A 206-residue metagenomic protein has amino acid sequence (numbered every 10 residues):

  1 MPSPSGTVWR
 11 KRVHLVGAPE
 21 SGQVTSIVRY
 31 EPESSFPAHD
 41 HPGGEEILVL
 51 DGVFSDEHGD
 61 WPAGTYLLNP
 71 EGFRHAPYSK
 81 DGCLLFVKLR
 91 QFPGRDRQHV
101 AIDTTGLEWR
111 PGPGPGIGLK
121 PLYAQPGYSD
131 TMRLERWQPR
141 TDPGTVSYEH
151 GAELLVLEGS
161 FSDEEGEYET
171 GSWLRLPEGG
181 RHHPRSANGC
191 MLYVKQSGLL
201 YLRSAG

Functional and structural regions predicted by a protein language model:
M1-E20, G82, F86-S129, G206: A short, N-terminal "cap"/entry segment at the start of jelly-roll beta-barrel domains of the cupin/DSBH fold
M1-E57: Ordered, small/hydrophobic-rich secondary-structure cores
R10-R12, T25-R29, E46, Y66-L68 (+4 more regions): Conserved hydrophobic/aromatic beta-strand scaffold that supports enzyme active sites
I27-Y30, I47-D51, W61, Y66 (+4 more regions): Short, structured motif recognition centered on aromatic/hydrophobic residues
E31-S34, H41-D56, P139-T141, T145-E164 (+1 more regions): Glycine- and acidic-residue-biased ligand/ion/polar-headgroup-sensing regions
S55-R74, S162-H182: Short acidic-glycine-tyrosine-enriched beta hairpin
D60, E71-R95, E178-A205: Ligand-binding loop in jelly-roll beta-barrel domains
L67, W137, P143, F161 (+2 more regions): Fold-core signature of tandem repeat domains
